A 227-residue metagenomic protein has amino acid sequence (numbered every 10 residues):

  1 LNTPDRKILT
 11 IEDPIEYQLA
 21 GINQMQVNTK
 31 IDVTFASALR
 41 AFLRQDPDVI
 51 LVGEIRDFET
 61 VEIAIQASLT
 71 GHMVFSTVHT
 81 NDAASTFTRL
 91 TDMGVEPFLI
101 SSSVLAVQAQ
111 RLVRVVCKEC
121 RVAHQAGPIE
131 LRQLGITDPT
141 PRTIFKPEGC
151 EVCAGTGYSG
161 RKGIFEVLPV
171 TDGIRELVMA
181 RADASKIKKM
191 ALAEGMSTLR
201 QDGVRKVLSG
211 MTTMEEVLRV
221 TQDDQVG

Functional and structural regions predicted by a protein language model:
L1-G227: Short, flexible helix-loop junctions that flank or precede catalytic/ligand sites
